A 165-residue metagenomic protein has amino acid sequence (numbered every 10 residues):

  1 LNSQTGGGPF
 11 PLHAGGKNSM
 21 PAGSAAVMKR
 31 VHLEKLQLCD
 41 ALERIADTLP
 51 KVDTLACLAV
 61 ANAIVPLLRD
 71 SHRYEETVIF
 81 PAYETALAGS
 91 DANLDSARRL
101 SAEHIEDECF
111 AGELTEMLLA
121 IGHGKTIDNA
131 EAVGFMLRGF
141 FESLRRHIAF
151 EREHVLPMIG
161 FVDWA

Functional and structural regions predicted by a protein language model:
L1-A165: Small-residue-biased structural context
